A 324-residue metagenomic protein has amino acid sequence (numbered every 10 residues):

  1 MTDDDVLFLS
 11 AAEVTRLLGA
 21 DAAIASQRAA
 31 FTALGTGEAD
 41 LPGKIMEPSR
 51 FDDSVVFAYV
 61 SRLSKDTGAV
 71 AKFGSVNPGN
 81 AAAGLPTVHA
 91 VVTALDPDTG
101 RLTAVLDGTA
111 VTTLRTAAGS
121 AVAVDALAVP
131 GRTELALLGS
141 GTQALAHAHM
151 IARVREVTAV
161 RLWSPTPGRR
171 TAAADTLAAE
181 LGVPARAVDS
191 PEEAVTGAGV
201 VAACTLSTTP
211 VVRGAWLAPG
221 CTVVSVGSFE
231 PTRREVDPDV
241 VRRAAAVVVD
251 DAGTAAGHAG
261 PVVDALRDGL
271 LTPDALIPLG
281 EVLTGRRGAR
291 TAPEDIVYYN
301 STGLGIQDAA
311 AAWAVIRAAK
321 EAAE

Functional and structural regions predicted by a protein language model:
M1-V111, A121, G131, A309 (+1 more regions): N-terminal ligand-binding/catalytic initiation module
P78-G79, G108-T112, G227-T232, S301-Q307: Glycine-rich phosphate/pyrophosphate-binding beta-alpha loops
R115-A136, T142-V154: Short internal alpha-helix immediately C-terminal to a glycine-rich phosphate-binding loop in Rossmann-like
G141, W163-T166, F229: Residues in the short beta-alpha loop(s) of Rossmann-like NAD(P)-binding domains
R153-L181: NAD(P)-binding Rossmann-fold cofactor-contacting core
G182-D264: Rossmann-like adenosine-cofactor binding region
T232-E324: Adenosine-phosphate binding glycine-rich loop
